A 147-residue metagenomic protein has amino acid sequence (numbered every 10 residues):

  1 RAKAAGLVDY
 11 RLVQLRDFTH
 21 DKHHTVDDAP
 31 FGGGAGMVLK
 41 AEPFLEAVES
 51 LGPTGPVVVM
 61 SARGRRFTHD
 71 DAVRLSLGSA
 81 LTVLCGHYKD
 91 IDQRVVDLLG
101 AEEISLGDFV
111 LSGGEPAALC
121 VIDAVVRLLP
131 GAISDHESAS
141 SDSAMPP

Functional and structural regions predicted by a protein language model:
R1-K3, V73-L77, L98-L99: Short, solvent-exposed amphipathic alpha-helical segments in soluble enzyme and RNA/protein-processing domains
R1-L51: N-terminal nucleotide/polyanion-binding subdomain common to many enzyme families
Y10-L12, V57-V59, E103-S105: Conserved beta-strand scaffold positions in the cores of enzyme catalytic domains, especially in NTP/NDP-utilizing
R16-D21, R65, V110-G113: A short acidic, often aromatic-flanked loop/helix-cap motif at beta-alpha or helix-coil junctions that lines enzyme
V38-H87, D92: S-adenosyl-L-methionine/SAH cofactor-binding core of RNA-modifying enzymes
I91, V95-D142: Structured adenosyl-cofactor binding patch, chiefly the S-adenosyl-L-methionine
M145-P147: Long, charged alpha-helical interface segments
